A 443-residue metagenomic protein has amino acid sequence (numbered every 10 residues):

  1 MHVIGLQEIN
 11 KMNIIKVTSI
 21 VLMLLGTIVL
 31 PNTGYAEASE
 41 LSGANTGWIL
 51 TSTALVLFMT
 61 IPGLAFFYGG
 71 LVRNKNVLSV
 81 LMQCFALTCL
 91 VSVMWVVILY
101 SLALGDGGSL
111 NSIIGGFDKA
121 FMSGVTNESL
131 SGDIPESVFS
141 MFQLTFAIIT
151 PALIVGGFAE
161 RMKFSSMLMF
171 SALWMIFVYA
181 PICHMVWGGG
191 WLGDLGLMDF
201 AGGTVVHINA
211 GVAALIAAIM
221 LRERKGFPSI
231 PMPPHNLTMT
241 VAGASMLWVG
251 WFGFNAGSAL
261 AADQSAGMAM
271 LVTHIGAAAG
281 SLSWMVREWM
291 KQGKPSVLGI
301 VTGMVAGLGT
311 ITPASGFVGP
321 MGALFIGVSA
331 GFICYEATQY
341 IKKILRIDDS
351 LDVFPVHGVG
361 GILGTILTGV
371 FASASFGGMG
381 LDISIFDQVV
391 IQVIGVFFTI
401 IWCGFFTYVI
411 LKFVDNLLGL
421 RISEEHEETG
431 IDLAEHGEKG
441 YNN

Functional and structural regions predicted by a protein language model:
M1-E37: N-terminal secretory/membrane targeting signals
L30-N443: Glycine- and aromatic-enriched membrane alpha-helices
